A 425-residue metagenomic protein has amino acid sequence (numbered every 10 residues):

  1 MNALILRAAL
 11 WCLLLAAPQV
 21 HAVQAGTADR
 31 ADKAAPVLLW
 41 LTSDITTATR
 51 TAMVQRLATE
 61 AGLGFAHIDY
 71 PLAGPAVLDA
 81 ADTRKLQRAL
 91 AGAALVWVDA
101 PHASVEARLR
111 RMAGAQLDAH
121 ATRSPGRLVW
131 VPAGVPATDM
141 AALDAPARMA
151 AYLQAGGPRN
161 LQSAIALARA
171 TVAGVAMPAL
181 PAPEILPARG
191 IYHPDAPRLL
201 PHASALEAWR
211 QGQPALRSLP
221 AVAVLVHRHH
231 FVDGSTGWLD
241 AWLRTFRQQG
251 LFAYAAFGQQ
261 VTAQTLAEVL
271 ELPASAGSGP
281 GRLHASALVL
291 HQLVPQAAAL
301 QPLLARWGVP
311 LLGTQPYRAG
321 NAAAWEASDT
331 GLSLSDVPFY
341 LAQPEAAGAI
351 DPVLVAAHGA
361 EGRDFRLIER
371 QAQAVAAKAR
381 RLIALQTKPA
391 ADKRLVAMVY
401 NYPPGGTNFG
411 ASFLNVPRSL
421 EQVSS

Functional and structural regions predicted by a protein language model:
M1-A9: Bacterial N-terminal signal peptides that target proteins for export
I5, V20-V23: Short hydrophobic transmembrane-like helices used for membrane targeting/insertion
W11-L15, A22-S425: An N-terminal assembly and electron-transfer interface module characteristic of large anaerobic redox and radical
